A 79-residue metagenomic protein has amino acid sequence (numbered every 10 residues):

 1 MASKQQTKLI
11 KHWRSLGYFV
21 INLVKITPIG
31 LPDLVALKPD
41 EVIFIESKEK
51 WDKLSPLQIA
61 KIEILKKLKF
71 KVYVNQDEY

Functional and structural regions predicted by a protein language model:
M1-Y79: Catalytic phosphate/metal-binding cores of nucleic-acid and nucleotide-processing enzymes, i.e., regions that mediate
